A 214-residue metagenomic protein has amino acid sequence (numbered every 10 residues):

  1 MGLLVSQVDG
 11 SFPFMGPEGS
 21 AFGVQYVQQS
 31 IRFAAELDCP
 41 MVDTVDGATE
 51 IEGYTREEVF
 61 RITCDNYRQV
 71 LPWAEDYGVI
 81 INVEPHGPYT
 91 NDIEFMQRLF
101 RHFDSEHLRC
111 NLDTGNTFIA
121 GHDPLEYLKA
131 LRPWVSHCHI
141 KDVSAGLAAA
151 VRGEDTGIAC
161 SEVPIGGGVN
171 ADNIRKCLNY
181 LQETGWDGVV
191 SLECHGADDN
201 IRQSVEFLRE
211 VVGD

Functional and structural regions predicted by a protein language model:
L4-Q7, P13-C110, A171, R175: Active-site acidic/histidine proton-transfer and metal-coordination neighborhood in alpha/beta enzyme cores
G10-S11, H195: Acidic/polar N-terminal loop/beta-strand segments that form early-domain functional surfaces
D38, T90-D214: Histidine-acidic metal/acid-base catalytic patches
